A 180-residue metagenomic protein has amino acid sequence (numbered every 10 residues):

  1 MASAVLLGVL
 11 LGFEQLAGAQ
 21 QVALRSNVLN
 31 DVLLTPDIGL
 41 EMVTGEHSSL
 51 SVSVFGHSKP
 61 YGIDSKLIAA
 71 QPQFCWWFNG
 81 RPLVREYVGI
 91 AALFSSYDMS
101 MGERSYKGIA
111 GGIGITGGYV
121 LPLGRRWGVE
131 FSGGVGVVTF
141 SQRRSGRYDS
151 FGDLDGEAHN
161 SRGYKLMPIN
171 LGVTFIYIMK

Functional and structural regions predicted by a protein language model:
M1-V5, G12-F13: Bacterial N-terminal signal peptides that target proteins for export
F13-A19: Sec/Tat signal peptide C-region and signal peptidase I cleavage site
Q21-A23, D98-G102, D153-H159: Extracytoplasmic loops and strand-loop junctions of Gram-negative outer membrane beta-barrel proteins
Q21-T35: Short N-terminal segments immediately surrounding and downstream of signal-peptide cleavage
L34-D37, G114: Short, surface-exposed coil-to-beta transition loops
M42-F131, T174-Y177: Gram-negative (and chloroplast) outer-membrane scaffold detector with strong preference for beta-barrel transmembrane
G124-K180: Predominantly the C-terminal beta-signal and adjacent terminal strand-loop region of outer-membrane beta-barrel
